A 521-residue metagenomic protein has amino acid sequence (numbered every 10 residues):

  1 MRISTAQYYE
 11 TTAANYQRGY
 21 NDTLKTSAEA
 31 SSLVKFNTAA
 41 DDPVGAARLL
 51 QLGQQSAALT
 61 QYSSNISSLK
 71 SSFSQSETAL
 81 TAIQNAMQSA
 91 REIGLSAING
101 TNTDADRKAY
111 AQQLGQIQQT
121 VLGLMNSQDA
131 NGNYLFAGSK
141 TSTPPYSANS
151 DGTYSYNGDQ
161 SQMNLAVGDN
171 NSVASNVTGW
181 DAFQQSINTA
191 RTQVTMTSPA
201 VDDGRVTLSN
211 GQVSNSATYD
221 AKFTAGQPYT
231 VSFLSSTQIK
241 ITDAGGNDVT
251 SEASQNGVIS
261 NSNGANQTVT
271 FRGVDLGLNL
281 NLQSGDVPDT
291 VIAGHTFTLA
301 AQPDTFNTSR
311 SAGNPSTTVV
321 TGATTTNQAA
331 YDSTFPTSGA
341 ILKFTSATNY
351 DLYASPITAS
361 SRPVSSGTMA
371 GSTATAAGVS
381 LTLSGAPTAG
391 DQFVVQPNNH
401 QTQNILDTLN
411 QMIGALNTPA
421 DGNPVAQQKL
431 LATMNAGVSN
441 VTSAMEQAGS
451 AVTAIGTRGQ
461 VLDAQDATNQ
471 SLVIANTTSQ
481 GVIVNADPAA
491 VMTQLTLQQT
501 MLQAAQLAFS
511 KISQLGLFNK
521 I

Functional and structural regions predicted by a protein language model:
M1-D151, L165, V173-T178, N410 (+1 more regions): Amphipathic alpha-helical polymerization modules
Y146-V425: Cysteine-poor, low-complexity segments in flexible/peripheral regions
